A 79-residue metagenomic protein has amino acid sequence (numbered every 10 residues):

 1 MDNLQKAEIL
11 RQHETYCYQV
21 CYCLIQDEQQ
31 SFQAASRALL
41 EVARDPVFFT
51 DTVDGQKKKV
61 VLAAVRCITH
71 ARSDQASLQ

Functional and structural regions predicted by a protein language model:
M1-A7, Y18-R37, T50: Short, charged helix-capping/linker segments at alpha-helix termini
M1-Q19, A43, L62-S73: A short, charge-rich alpha-helical start-of-domain segment used by transcription regulators
S36-D54, Q75: Sigma70-family region 2
G55-K59: Short, charge-rich amphipathic interface segments used for partner binding and complex assembly
